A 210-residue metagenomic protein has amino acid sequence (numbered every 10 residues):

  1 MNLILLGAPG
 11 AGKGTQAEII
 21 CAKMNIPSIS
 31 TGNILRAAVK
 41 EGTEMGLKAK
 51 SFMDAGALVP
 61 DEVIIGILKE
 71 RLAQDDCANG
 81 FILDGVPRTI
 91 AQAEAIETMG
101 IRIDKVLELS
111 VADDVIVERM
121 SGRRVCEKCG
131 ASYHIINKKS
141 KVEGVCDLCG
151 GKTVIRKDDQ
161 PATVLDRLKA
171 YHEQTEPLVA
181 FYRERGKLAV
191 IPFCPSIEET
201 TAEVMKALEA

Functional and structural regions predicted by a protein language model:
M1-A210: Glycine-rich phosphate-binding loop of ATP-dependent small-molecule kinases
